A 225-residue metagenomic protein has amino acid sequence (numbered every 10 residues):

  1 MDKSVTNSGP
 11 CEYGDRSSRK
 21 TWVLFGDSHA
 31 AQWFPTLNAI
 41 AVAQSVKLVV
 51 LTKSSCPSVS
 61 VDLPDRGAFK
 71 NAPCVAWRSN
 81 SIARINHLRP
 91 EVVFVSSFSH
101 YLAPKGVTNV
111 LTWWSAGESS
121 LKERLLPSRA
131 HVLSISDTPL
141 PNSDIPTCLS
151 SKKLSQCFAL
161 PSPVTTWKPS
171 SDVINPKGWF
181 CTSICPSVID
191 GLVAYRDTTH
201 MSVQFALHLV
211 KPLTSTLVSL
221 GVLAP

Functional and structural regions predicted by a protein language model:
M1-P225: Extracellular/periplasmic envelope-modification machinery, especially enzymes that add or remove acyl/ester groups on
